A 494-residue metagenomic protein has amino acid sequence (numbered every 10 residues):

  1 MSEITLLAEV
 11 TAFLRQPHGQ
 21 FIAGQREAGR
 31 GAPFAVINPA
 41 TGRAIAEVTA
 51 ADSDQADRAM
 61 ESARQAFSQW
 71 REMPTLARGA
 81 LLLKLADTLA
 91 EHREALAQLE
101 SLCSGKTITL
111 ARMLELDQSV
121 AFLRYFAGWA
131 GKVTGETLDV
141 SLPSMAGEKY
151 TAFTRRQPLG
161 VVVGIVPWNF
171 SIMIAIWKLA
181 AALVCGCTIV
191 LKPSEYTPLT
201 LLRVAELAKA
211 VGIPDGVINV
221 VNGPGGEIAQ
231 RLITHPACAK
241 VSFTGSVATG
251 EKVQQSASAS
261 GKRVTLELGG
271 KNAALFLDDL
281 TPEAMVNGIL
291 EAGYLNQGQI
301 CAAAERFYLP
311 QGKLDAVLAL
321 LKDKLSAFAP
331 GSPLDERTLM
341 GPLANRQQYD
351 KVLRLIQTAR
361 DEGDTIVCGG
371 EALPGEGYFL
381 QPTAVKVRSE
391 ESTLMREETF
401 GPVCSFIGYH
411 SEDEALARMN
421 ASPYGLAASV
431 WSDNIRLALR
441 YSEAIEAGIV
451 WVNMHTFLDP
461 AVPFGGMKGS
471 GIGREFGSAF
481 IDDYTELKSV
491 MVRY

Functional and structural regions predicted by a protein language model:
M1-A40, Y125: Hydrophobic face of amphipathic alpha-helices that form TPR/SEL1-like repeat modules and related alpha-solenoid
T41-A46, C238, L275, I356 (+2 more regions): Conserved C-terminal structural/oligomerization subdomain of aldehyde/semialdehyde dehydrogenase
G42, R78, E100, G186 (+9 more regions): Residue-level signal for inorganic ion chemistry
A44-A51, A66-E72, V163-G164, A274-L277 (+5 more regions): Short, well-ordered beta-strand elements within core beta-sheets of diverse protein domains
I45-T134: Glycine-rich loop-to-alpha-helix module at the N-terminal edge of alpha/beta enzyme cores
F67, R71, A86-R93, A97 (+17 more regions): Structural signal for hydrophobic packing residues in well-ordered secondary-structure cores of soluble enzyme domains
T134-A284, Y409: Rossmann-like NAD(P) dinucleotide-binding subdomain of oxidoreductase/dehydrogenase enzymes
A248-S389, E412, V452: ALDH superfamily catalytic-core signature
